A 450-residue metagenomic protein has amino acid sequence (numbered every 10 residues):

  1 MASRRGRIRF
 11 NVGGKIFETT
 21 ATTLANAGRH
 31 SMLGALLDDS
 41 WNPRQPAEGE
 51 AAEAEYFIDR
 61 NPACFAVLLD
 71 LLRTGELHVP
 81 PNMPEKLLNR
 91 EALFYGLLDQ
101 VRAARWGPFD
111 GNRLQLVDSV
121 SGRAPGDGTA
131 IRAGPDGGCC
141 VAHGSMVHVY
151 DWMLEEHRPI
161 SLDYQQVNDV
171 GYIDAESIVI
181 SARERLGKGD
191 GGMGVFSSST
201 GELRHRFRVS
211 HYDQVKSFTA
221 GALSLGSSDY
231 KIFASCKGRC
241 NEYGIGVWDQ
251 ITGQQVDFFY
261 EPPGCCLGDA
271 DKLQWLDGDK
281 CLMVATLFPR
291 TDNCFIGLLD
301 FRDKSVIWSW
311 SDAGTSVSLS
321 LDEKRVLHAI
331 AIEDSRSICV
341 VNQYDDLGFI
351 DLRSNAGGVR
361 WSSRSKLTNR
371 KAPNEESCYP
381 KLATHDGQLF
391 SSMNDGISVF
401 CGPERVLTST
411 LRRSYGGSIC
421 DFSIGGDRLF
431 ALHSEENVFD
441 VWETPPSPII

Functional and structural regions predicted by a protein language model:
M1-T23: N-terminal BTB/POZ boundary and linker segment
G6-R9, I16, R29-L98: Canonical BTB/POZ domain core
K86-R158: Intrinsically disordered, low-complexity acidic/Ser/Thr/Pro-rich linker and tail segments in large eukaryotic scaffolds
L114-D127, E155-L162, G194, E202-Q214 (+6 more regions): A short beta-strand motif characteristic of beta-propeller blades
R123-R132, Q165-Y172, Y212-G226, G264-G278 (+4 more regions): Canonical WD40 repeat/beta-propeller blade segments in eukaryotic WD-repeat proteins
D136-C140, H157-P159, E176-S181, H205 (+13 more regions): Structural hallmark of WD40 beta-propellers
S145-D151, L186-V195, R239-V247, D271 (+4 more regions): Structural motif
G416-I450: Blade-level signature of beta-propeller repeat domains, shared across WD40, Kelch, NHL, RCC1 and BNR/Asp-box propellers
